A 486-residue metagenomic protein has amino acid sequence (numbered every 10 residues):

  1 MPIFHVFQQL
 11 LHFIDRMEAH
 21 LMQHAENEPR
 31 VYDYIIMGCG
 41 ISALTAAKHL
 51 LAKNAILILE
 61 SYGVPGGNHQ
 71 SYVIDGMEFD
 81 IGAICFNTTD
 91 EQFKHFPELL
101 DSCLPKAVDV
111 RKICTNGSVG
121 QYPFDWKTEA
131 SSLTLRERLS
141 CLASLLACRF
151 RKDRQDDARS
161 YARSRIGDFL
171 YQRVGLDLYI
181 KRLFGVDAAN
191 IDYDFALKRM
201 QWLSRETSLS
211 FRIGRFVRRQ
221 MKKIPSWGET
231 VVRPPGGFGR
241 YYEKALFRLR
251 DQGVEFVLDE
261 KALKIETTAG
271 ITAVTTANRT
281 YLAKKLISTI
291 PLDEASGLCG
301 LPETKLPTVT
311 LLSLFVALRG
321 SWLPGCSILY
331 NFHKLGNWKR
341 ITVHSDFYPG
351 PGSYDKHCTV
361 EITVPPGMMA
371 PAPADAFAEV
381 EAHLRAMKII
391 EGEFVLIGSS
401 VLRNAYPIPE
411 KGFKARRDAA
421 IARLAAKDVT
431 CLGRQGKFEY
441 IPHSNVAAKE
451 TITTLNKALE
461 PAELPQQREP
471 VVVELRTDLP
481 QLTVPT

Functional and structural regions predicted by a protein language model:
F4-F7, L11-I14, E18-H20, P29-R30 (+4 more regions): Mid-domain catalytic core of redox enzymes that form a hydrophobic substrate pocket/lid adjacent to a catalytic redox
Y32-I58: N-terminal Rossmann-like FAD-binding beta1-loop-alpha1 element of flavoenzymes
S42, V64, D293: Conserved Rossmann-like nucleotide-cofactor binding loop
L51-V73: Glycine-rich FAD pyrophosphate-binding loop
D75-R151: Dinucleotide-binding Rossmann-like beta1-alpha1 core, especially the glycine-rich loop that anchors the ADP
A143, A147-L263: Active-site/ligand-binding neighborhood in enzyme catalytic cores
G350-P351, R403-C431, K437-F438: FAD-binding beta-loop-beta segment adjacent to the flavin cofactor pocket
L432-A458: A conserved FAD-binding loop/helix module that cradles the flavin
